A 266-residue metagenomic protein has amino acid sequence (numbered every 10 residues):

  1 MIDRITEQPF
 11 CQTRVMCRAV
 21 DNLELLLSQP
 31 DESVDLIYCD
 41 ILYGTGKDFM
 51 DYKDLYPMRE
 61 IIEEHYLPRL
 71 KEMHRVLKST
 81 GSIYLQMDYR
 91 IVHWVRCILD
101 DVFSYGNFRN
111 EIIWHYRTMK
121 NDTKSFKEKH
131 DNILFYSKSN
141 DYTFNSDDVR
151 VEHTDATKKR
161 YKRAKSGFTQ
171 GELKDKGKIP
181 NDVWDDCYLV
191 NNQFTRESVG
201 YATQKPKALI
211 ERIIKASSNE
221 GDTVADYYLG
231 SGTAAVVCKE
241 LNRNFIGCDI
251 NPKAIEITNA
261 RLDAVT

Functional and structural regions predicted by a protein language model:
M1-V265: Core catalytic lobe of class I
